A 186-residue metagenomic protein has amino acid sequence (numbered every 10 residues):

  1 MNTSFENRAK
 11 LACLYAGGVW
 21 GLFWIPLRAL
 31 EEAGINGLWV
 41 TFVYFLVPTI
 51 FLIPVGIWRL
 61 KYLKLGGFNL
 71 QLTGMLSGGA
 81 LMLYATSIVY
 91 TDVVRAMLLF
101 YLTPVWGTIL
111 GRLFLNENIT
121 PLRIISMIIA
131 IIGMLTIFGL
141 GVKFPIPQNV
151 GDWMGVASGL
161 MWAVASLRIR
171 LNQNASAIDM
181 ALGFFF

Functional and structural regions predicted by a protein language model:
M1-W39, I128, I132-L135, F144-L171 (+1 more regions): Glycine-/small-residue-enriched transmembrane alpha-helix faces in small-molecule transporters and effluxers
R8-A16, L60-L83, N149-S158: Loop-to-transmembrane-helix transition segments
L11, Y15, F42-V43, L72 (+4 more regions): Hydrophobic core positions of alpha-helical segments in small-molecule transporters and transporter systems
G21, I25, I53, G74 (+4 more regions): Hydrophobic/small/kink-forming positions within alpha-helical transmembrane segments of polytopic membrane proteins
E32-W39, L83-L99, A175-I178: Structural motif at transmembrane-helix junctions in multi-pass transporters
L52, L122-L140: Hydrophobic transmembrane alpha-helices of multi-pass small-molecule transport proteins
G56-R59, T86, T103-I128: C-terminal transmembrane-helix exit sites in multi-pass transporters
R59-F68, R112-L122, L167-M180: Membrane-interface helix-boundary motifs at transmembrane edges
